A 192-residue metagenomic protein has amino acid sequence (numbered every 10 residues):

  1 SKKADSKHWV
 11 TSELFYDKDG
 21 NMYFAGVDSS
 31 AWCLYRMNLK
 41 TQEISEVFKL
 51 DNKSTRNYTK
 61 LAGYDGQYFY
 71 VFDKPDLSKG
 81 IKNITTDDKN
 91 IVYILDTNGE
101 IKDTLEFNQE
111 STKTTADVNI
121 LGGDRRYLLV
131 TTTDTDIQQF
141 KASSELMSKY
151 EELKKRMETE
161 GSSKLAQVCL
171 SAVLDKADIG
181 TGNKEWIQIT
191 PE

Functional and structural regions predicted by a protein language model:
S1-K2, S45-D51, K102-N108, N183-P191: Beta-propeller fold detector
S1-V27, W32: Long, acidic/polar, low-complexity amphipathic helices and coiled-coil-like
D5-F15, K53-G66, E110-R125, I187-E192: Repeated scaffold domains used in trafficking and secretory/extracellular systems, primarily beta-propellers
F15, G20-V27, G63, Q67-N83 (+2 more regions): Short beta-strand elements that form the blades of beta-propeller/WD-repeat-like and other beta-sheet-rich scaffold
S30-Y35, L77-Y93, D136-R156, S163-L174: Structural motif
N38-Q42, D96-E100: Short loop/turn segments that connect beta-strands within beta-propeller blades
A177-I179: Short loop/turn segments immediately following beta-strands, especially the blade-tip and inter-blade linker loops
